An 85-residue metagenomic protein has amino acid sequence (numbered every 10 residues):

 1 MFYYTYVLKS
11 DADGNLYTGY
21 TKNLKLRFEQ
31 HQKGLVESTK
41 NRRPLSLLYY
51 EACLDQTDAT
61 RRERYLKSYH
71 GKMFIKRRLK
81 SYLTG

Functional and structural regions predicted by a protein language model:
M1-S38, R43-S46, Y50-C53, T57-K72 (+1 more regions): GIY-YIG nuclease catalytic motif and its immediate N-terminal context
